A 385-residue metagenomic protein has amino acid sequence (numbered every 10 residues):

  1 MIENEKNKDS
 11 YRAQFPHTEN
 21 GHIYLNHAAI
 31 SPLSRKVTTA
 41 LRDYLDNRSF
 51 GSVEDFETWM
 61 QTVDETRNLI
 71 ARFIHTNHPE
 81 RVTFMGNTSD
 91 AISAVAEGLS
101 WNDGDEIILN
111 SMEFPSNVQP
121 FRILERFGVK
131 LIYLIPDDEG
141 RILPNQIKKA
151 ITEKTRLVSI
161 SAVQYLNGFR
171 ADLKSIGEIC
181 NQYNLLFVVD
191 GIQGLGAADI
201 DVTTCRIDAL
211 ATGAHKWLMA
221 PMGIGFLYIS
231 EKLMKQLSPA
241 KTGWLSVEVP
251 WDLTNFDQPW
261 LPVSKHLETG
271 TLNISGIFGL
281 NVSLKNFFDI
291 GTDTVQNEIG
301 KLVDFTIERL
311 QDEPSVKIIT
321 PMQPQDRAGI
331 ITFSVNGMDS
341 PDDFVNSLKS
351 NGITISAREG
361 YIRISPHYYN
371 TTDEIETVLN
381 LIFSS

Functional and structural regions predicted by a protein language model:
M1-S385: Pyridoxal 5′-phosphate
